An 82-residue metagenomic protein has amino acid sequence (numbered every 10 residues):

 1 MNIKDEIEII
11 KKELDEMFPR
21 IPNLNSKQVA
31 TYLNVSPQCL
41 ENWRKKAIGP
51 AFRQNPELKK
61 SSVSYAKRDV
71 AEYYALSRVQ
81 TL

Functional and structural regions predicted by a protein language model:
M1-E8: N-terminal flexible/basic segments that precede or flank functional cores
I9-N42: Polyanion-binding surface elements
T31-S64, L76: Major-groove DNA-recognition helix of helix-turn-helix-type DNA-binding domains
K67-L82: A short, Lys/Arg-enriched interface patch at domain edges and termini
